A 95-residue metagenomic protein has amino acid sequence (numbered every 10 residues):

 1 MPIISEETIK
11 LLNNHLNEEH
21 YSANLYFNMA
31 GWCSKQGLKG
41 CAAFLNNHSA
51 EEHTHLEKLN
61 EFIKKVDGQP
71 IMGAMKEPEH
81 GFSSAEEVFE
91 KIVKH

Functional and structural regions predicted by a protein language model:
M1-H15: Disorder-to-helix initiation segments
L11-E18, S22-M29, C33, H48 (+3 more regions): Acidic/histidine-rich alpha-helical segments that form the ligand environment of transition-metal centers
C33-Q36, V66: Residue-level signal for short amphipathic helical patches enriched in basic/charged and nearby hydrophobic residues
Q36-C41, H80: Glycine-rich cofactor-pocket loops
A42-N47: Short, charged, amphipathic alpha-helical segments
K65-M75: Short, flexible active-site-proximal loops enriched in glycine and acidic residues
